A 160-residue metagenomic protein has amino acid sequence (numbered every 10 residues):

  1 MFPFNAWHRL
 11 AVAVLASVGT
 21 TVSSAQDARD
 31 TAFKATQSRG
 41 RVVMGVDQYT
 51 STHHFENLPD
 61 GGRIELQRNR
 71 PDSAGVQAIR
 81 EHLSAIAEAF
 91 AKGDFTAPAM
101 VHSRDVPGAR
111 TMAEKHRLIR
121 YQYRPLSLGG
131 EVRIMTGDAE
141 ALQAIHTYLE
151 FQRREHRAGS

Functional and structural regions predicted by a protein language model:
M1-F2, V22: Helix-centric, low-specificity signal for extended rod-like, repetitive segments
F2-A11: Bacterial N-terminal signal peptides that target proteins for export
A6, V18, S24-A25: Compositionally biased regions
A11-G19: Bacterial N-terminal signal peptides
V22-S160: Intrinsically disordered, low-complexity terminal tails/loops enriched in metal-binding residues
